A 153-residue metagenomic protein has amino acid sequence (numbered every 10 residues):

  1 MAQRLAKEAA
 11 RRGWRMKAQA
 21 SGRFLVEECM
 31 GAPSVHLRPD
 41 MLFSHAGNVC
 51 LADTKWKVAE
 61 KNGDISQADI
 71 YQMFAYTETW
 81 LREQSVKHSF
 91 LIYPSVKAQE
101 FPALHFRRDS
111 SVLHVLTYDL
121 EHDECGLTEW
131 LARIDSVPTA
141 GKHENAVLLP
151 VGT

Functional and structural regions predicted by a protein language model:
M1-T153: Catalytic core segments in nucleotide and nucleic-acid processing enzymes
